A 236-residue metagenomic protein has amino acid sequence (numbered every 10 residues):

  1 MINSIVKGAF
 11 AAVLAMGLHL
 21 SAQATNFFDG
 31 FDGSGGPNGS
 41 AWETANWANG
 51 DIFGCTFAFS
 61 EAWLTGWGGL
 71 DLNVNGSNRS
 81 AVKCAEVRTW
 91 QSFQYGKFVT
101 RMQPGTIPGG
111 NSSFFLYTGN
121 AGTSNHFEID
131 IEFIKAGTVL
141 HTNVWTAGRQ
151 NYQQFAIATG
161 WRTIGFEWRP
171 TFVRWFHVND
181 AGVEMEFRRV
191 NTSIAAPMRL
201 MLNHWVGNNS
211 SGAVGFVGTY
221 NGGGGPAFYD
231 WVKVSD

Functional and structural regions predicted by a protein language model:
M1-F10: Bacterial N-terminal signal peptides that target proteins for export
I2, L18-T25: Bacterial Sec-dependent N-terminal signal peptides
A9-H19: Bacterial N-terminal signal peptides
A24-D236: GH16 jelly-roll
